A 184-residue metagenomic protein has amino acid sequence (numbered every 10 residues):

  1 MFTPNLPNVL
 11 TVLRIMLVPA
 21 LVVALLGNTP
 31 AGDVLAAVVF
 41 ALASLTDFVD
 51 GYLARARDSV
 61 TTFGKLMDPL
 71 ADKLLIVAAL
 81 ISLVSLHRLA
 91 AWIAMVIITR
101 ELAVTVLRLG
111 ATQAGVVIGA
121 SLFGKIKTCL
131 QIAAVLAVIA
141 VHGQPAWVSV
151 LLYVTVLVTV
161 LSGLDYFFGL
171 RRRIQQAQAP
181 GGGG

Functional and structural regions predicted by a protein language model:
M1-P7, V12, L17-V18, A36-S44 (+3 more regions): C-terminal membrane-associated helical module and adjoining short loops/tails
P4-L25, D72-L80: Short, conserved structural micro-motifs that define repeat-unit consensus positions and nucleotide-binding loops
M16, L45-L53, L70, L74 (+2 more regions): Active-site His/Glu-centered metal-binding helix of metallohydrolases
L17-F63, A79-M95, V148-V160: Membrane-embedded alpha-helical segments that form the functional core of polytopic membrane enzymes, especially those
L35-V38, F63, M67, A103 (+1 more regions): Alpha-helical membrane-protein architecture signal
Y52-A56, G110, A140: Membrane-interface helix caps of multi-pass small-molecule transporters
M67-A71, M95-V96, S121-K127: Cytoplasmic-side transmembrane-helix entry/capping segments in multi-pass membrane proteins
R100-V116: Membrane-helix boundary/interface segments in integral membrane proteins
